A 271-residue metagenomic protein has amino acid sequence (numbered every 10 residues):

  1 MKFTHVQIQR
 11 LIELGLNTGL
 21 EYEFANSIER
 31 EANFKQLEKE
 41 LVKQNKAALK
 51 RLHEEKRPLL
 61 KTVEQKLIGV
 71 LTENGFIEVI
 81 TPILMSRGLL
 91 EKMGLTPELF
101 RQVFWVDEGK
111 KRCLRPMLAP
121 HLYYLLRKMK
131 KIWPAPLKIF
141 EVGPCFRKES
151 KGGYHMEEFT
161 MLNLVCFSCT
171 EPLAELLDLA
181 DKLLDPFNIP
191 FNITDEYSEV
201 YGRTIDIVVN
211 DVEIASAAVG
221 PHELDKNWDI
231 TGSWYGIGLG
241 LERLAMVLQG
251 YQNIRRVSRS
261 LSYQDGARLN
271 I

Functional and structural regions predicted by a protein language model:
M1-Q102: TRNA-binding/sensing appendages of the translation machinery
F3-L14, G109-I271: A translation/RNA-centric and nucleic-acid-associated enzymatic feature enriched in Class II aminoacyl-tRNA synthetases
P97-C113: Acidic, His- and aromatic-enriched active-site or binding-groove loops in soluble protein domains that engage sugars
